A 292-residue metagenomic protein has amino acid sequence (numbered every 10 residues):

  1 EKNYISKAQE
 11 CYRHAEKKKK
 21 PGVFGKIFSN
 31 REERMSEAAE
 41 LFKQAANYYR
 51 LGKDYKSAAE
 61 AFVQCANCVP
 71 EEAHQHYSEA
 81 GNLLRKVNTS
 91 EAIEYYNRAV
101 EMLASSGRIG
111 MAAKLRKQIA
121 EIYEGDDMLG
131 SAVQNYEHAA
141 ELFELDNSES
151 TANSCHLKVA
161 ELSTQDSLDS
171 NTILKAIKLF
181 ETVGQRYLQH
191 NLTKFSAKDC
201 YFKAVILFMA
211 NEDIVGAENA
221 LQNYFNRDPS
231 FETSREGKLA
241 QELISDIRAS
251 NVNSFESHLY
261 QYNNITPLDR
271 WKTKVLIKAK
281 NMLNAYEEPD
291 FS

Functional and structural regions predicted by a protein language model:
E1-P70: Internal amphipathic alpha-helical repeat/solenoid segments
K2-S6, E10, S29-S36, K56 (+8 more regions): Residue signature of alpha-solenoid helical repeat architecture, marking inter-repeat boundaries and helix-start
Y4, C11, M35, L41-F42 (+13 more regions): TPR repeat positional signature
E16-K17, A46-N47, D54, A66-N67 (+8 more regions): Amphipathic alpha-helical segments of tetratricopeptide repeats
E32, L51-G52, E71, K86-V87 (+6 more regions): Structural motif corresponding to the intra-repeat A-B loop/turn of tetratricopeptide repeats
A92-T172: Solenoidal tandem-repeat scaffolds enriched in leucines and small polar residues
E137, E149-S292: Structured C-terminal portions of repeat-based eukaryotic scaffold domains
